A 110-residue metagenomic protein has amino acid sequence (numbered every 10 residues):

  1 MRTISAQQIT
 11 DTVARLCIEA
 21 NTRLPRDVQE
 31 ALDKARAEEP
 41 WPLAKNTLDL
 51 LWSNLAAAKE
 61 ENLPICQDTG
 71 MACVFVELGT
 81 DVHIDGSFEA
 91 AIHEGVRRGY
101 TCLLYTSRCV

Functional and structural regions predicted by a protein language model:
M1-E60, V76-A91, V96-T101: Charge-biased, low-complexity intrinsically disordered regions
E61-V76: Conserved phosphate/anionic-ligand binding catalytic regions in large, soluble enzymes, centered on
C66-Q67, Y100-L104: Hydrophobic transmembrane alpha-helix bundles
Y105-V110: Conserved small/polar residues in nucleotide/adenosyl-binding loops
